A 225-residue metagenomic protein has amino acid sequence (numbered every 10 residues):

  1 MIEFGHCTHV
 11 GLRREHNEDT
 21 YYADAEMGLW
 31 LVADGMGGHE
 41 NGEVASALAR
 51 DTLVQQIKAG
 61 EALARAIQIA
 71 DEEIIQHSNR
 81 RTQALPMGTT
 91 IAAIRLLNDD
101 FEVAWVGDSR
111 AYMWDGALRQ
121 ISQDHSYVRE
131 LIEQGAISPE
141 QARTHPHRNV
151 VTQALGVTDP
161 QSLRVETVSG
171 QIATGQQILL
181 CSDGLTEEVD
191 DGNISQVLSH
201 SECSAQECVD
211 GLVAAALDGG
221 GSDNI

Functional and structural regions predicted by a protein language model:
M1-I225: PP2C/PPM-type serine/threonine phosphatase catalytic domain
